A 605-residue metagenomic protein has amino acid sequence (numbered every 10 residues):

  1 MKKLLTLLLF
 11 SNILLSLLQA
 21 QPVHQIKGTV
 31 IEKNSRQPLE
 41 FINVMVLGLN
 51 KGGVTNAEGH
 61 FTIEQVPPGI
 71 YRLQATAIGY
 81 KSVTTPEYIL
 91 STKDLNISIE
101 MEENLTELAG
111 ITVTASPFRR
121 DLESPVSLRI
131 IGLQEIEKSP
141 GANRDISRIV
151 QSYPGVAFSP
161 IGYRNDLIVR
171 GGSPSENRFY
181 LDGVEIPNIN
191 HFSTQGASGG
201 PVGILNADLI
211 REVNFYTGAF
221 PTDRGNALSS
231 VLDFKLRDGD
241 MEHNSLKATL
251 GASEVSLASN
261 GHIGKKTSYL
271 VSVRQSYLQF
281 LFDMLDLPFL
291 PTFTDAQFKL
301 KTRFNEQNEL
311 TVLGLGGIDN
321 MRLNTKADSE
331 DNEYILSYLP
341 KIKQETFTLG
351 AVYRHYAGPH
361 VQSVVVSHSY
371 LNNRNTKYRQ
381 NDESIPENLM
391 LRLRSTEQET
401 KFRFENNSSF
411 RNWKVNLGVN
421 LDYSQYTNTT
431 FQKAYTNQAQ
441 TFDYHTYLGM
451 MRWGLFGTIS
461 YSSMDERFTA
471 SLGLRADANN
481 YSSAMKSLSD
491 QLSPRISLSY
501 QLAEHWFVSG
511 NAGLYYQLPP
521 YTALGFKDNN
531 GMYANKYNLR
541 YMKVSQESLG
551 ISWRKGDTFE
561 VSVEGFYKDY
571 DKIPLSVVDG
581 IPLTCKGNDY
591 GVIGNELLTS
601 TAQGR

Functional and structural regions predicted by a protein language model:
A20-G110, T114, D121: Periplasm-facing N-terminal accessory domains of Gram-negative outer-membrane beta-barrel systems
K81, E87-I89, T114, F118-F220 (+1 more regions): Periplasmic N-terminal accessory/gating domains of Gram-negative outer-membrane beta-barrel systems
V113, L246-L250, V271-V273, V312-G314 (+7 more regions): Membrane-embedded beta-strand positions of outer-membrane beta-barrel proteins
N165, L228-S230, N244, S253-L257 (+11 more regions): Hydrophobic, lipid-facing positions within transmembrane beta-strands of outer-membrane proteins
R178, E212-D223, S229-R237, N244-P288 (+2 more regions): Predominantly transmembrane beta-strands of Gram-negative outer membrane beta-barrel pores used for transport
N190, N320, K326-D331, T430-A434 (+2 more regions): Surface-exposed extracellular loop regions of Gram-negative outer-membrane beta-barrel proteins, predominantly
K301-D319, L339-M485, Q501, F559-S562: Face-selective signature of the C-terminal outer-membrane beta-barrel domain
L393-S395, E399-E405, D443-F456, R540 (+1 more regions): Outer membrane beta-barrel strand-and-loop segments of large Gram-negative receptors, especially TonB-dependent
